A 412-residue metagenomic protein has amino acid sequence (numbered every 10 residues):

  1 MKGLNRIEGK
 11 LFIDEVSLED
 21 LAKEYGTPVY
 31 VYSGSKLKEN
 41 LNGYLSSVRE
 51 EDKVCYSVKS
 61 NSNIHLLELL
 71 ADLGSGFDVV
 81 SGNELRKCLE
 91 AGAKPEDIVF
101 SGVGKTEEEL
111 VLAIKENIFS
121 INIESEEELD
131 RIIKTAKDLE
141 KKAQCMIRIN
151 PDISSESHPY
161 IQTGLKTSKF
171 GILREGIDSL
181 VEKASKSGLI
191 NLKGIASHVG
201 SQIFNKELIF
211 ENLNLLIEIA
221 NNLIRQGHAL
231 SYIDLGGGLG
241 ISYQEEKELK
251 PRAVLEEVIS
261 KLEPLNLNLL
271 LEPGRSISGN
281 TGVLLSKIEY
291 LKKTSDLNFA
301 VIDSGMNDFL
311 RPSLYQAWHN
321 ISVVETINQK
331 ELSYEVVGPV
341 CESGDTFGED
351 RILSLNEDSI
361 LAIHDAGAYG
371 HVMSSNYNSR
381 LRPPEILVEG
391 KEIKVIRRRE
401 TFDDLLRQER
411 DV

Functional and structural regions predicted by a protein language model:
M1-A143, S187-N191, R225, E349 (+1 more regions): A charged N-terminal "starter" segment
K2, D152-L291, F347, L353 (+2 more regions): Active-site loop/helix belt of alpha/beta enzymes
S17, S33-K36, N40, Y44 (+17 more regions): General structural feature for long, well-ordered alpha-helical segments within catalytic domains of soluble enzymes
L37, K59, S81, A113 (+7 more regions): Conserved, mostly hydrophobic/aromatic
S57-N63, V80-N83, V103-K105, E124-E126 (+8 more regions): Active-site beta-loop-alpha junctions enriched in small/polar residues
L67, E90, L110-K115, I132-T135 (+6 more regions): Short acidic, glycine/serine/threonine-rich loops at helix termini
G76, V99, S120-N122, M146-R148 (+8 more regions): Structured core elements
E257, N266-V412: Charged (often Lys/Glu-rich) extended helix/loop segments that serve as interaction or gating elements
